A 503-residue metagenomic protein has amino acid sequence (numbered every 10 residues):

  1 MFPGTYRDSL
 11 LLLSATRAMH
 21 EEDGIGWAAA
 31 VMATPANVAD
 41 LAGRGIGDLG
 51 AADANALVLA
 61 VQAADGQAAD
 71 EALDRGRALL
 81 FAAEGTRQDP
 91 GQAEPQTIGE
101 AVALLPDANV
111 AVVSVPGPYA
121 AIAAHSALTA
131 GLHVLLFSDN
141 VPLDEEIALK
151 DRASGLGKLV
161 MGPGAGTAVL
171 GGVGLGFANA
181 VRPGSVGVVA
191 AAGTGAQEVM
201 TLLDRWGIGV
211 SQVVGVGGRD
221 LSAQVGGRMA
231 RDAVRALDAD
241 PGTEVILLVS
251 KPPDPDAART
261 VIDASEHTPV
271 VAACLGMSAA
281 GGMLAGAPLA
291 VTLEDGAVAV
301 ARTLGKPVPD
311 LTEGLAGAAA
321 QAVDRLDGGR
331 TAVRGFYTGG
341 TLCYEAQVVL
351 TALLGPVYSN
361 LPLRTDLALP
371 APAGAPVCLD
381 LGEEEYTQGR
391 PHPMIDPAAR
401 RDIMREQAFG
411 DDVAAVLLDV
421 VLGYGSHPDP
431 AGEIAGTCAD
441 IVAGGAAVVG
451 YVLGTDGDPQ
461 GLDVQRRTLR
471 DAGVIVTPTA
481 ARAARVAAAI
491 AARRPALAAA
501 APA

Functional and structural regions predicted by a protein language model:
M1-A503: Catalytic-core regions of core metabolic enzymes, especially those transforming organic acids/acyl-group intermediates
